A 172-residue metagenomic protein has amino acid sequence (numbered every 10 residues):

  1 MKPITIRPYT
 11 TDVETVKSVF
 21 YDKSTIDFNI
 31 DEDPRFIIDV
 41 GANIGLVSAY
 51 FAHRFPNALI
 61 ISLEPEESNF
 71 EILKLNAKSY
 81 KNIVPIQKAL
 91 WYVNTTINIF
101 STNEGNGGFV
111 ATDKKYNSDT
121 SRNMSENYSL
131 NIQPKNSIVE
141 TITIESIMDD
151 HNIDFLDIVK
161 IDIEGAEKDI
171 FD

Functional and structural regions predicted by a protein language model:
M1-D172: Phosphate/nucleotide-binding beta-alpha loop and adjacent structural elements of enzyme active sites
